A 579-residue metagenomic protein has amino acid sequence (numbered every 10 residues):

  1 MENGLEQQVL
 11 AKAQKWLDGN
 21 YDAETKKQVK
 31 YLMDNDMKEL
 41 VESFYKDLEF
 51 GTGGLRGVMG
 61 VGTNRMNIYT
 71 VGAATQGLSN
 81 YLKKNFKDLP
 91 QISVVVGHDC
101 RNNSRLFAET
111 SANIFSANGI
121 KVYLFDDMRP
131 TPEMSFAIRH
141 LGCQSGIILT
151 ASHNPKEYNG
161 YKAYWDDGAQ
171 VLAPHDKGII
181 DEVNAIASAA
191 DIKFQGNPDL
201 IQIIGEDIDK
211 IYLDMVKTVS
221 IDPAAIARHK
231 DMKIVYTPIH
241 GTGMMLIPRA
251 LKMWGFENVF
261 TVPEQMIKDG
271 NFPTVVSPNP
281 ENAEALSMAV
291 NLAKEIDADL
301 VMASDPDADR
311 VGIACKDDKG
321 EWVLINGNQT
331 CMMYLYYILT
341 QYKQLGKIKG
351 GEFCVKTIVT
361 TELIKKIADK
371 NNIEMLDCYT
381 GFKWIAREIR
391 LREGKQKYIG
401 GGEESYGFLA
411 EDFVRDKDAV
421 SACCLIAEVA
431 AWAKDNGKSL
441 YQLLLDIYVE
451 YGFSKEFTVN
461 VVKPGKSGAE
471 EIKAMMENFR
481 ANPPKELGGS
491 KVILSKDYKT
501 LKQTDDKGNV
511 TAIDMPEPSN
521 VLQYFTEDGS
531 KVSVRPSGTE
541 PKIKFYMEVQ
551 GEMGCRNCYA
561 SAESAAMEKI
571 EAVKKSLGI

Functional and structural regions predicted by a protein language model:
G4-S111, Q202-K230, T242: An N-terminal, well-structured beta->alpha segment
W16, N20, M37-F44, L48 (+2 more regions): Gly/Ser/Thr-enriched, mixed-charge loops and adjacent short helices that form phosphate/oxyanion-binding elements
F44-N64, A151-N154, I234, P238-A250 (+4 more regions): Conserved phosphate/anionic-ligand binding catalytic regions in large, soluble enzymes, centered on
V95-Y158, E257-G312: N-terminal small/polar loop signature for handling phosphorylated ligands or for N-terminal nucleophile
F107-F115, Y158-W165, D309-G327, I364: Short Gly/Thr/Asp-enriched flexible loops that form oxyanion-binding sites at enzyme active sites
Y164-K193, N328-G351, K356-K366, A419: Glycine-rich phosphate-binding loop plus the immediately following alpha-helix
K294, A298-L300, E321-V323, Q341-R535 (+3 more regions): Phosphate-binding and adjacent anionic-ligand microenvironments
